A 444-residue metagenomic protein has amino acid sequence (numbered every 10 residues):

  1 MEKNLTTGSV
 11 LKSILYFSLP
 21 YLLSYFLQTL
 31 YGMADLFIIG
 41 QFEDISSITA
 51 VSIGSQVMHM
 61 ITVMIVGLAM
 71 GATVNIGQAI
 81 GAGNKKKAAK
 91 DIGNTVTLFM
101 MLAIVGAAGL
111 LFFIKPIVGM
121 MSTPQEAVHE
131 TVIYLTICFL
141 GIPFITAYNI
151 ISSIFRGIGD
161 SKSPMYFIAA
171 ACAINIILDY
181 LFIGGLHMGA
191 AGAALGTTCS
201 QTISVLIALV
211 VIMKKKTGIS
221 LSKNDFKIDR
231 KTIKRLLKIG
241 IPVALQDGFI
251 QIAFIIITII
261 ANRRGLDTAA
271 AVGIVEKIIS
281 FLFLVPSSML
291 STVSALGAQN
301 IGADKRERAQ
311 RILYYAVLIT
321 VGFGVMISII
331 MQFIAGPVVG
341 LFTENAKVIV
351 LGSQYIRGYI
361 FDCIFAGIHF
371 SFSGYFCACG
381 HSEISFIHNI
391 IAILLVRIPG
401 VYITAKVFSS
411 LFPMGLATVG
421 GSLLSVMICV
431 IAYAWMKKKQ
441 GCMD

Functional and structural regions predicted by a protein language model:
M1-S18, I76-G141, G185-I241, G297-D362 (+1 more regions): Short alpha-helical transmembrane segments in multi-pass integral membrane proteins
K12-T73, G77, I241-A261: Signature of the first transmembrane helix
Y16-G32, I137, A171, S200-S204 (+4 more regions): Transmembrane helical elements of multi-pass membrane transporters/channels
L19, L23, G54-V57, T97-M101 (+13 more regions): Hydrophobic residues within alpha-helical transmembrane segments of multi-pass solute transporters/permease subunits
L30-T49, V118-Q125, L181-M188, G248-V275 (+4 more regions): Helix-terminus/linker motif at the lipid-water interface of multi-pass membrane proteins
E43-Q56, L135, A194, L266-F281 (+2 more regions): Small-residue hotspots at the loop-to-helix junctions and early N-terminal turns of transmembrane alpha-helices
I48-A108, I145-P164, T258, A271-I329 (+2 more regions): Small-residue-rich hydrophobic transmembrane alpha-helices
A69, C138-R156, P164-C172, A193-L206 (+4 more regions): Short runs within selected transmembrane alpha-helices of multi-pass transporters and secretion channels
